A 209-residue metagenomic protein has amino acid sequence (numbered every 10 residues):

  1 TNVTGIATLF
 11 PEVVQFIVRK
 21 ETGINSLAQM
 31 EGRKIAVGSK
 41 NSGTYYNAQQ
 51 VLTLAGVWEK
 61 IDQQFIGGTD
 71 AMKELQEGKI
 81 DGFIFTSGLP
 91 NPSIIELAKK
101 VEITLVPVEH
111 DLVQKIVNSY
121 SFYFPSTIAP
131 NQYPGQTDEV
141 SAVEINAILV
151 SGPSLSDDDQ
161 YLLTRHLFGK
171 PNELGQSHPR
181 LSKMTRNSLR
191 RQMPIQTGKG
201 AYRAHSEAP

Functional and structural regions predicted by a protein language model:
T1-E31, A36-S39: Short, glycine-/small- and polar/acidic-enriched structural segments that line small-molecule recognition paths
T1-V3, P11-V13, G32, K100-I103 (+2 more regions): Extracytoplasmic
F16, M30, A48, L75 (+2 more regions): Residue-level signal for nonpolar/aromatic packing positions in well-ordered secondary structure
T22, V57-V150, S154-L155: Pocket-lining segment of extracytoplasmic ligand-binding domains
S26-I35, A55-W58, E77-K79: Short, surface-exposed connector motifs at secondary-structure boundaries
S42-A48: Secondary-structure junction motif
T53-V57, Q76-I80, K99, R165-N172 (+1 more regions): Sec-exported extracytoplasmic/periplasmic mature domains
E139-P209: Segments of small-molecule ligand-sensing domains
